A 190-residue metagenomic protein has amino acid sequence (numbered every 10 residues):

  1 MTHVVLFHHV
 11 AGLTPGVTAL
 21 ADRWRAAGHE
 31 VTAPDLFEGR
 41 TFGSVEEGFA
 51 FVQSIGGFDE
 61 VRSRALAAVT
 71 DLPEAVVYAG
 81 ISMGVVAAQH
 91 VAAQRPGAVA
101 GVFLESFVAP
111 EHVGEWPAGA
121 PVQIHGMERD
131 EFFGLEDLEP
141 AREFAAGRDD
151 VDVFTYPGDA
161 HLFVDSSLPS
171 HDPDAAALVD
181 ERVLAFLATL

Functional and structural regions predicted by a protein language model:
M1-P73, V164: Serine-hydrolase catalytic machinery in alpha/beta-hydrolase-like enzymes
Y78-G80, L104: Short beta-strand immediately N-terminal to the catalytic nucleophile in serine-hydrolase-like folds
G80-G84, A88: Gly/Ala-rich beta-loop-alpha elbow adjacent to hydrolase catalytic centers
P96-F107: A conserved short beta-strand
P117-V122, G147-D150: Short, proline-enriched alpha-helix->beta-strand connector loops that line the catalytic pocket of alpha/beta-hydrolase
I124-G126, Y156: Short beta-strand/loop motif that positions the catalytic acidic residue of the alpha/beta-hydrolase fold
R129-G134: Acidic catalytic loop of the alpha/beta-hydrolase fold
D150-L190: C-terminal catalytic histidine-bearing segment of alpha/beta-hydrolase fold enzymes
